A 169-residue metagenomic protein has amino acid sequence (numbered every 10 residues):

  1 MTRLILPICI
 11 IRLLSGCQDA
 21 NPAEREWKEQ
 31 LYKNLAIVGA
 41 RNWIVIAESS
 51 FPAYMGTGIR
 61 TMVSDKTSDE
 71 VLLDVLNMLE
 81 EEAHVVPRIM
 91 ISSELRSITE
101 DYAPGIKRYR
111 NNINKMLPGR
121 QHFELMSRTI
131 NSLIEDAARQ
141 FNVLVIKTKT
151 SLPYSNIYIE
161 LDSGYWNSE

Functional and structural regions predicted by a protein language model:
M1-P7, R12: Sec-dependent signal peptide recognition, specifically the positively charged N-region followed immediately by
L14-G16: C-terminal motif of bacterial Sec signal peptides marking the signal peptidase cleavage site
Q18-S68: Long, hydrophobic N-terminal alpha-helical segment
I37-A40, E82-H84, A137-Q140: Flexible, charged surface loops at secondary-structure boundaries
N42-V45, R60-T61, V86-M90, Q121-E124 (+2 more regions): Structural motif
P52-Y54, T61-P87, K107-E124: Feature captures the catalytic cores and cofactor-binding loops of soluble hydro-lyases/lyases that act on carboxylate
I89-S97, Y102: Long, position-biased, composition-driven segments near the start of the mature protein
D101-E169: Glycine-rich, aromatic-bearing surface loops/beta-hairpins
